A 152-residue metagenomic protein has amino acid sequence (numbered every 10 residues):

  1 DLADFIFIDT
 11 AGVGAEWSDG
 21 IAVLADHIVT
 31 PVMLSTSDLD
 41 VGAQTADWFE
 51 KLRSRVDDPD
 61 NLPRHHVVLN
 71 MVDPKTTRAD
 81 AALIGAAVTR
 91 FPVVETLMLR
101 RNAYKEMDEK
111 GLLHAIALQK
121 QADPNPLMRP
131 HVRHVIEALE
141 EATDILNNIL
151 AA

Functional and structural regions predicted by a protein language model:
D1-S18: Switch II (G3) loop of P-loop NTPases
W17-T36: Inter-motif core of Ras-like GTPase G domains
L24-H27, D60-H65, P92-V93: Short glycine-/polar-rich loops that comprise or flank the Walker A/P-loop and associated switch/sensor motifs
T30, V67-L69: Structural beta-sheet core signal
G42-N61, H65: Conserved C-terminal guanine-recognition region of P-loop GTPase G domains, centered on the G4
D73-P74, R78, A82-Q121: Beta-strand-loop-alpha "switch" segments that mediate conformational coupling across diverse proteins
Q119-A152: NTP-binding/hydrolysis catalytic cores, primarily Walker-type P-loop NTPases
